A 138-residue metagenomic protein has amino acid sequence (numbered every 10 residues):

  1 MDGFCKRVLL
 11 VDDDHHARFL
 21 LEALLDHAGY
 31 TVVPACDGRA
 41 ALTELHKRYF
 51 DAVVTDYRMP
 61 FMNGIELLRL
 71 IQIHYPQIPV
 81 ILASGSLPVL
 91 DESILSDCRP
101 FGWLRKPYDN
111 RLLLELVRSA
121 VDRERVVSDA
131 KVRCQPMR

Functional and structural regions predicted by a protein language model:
F19-H27: Charged docking surfaces used in two-component/phosphorelay signaling
G29-C36, E44: Short hydrophobic/Thr-rich beta-strand motif most characteristic of the beta2 strand and flanking loop of CheY-like
D37-A40, N63-E66: Acidic catalytic/metal-coordinating carboxylates
R48-V54: Active-site beta3 strand of CheY-like receiver
M59: Receiver (REC) domain active-site loop signature in two-component systems and cognate sites in sensor histidine kinases
E66, S86-R105, R111, E115: Alpha4 helix (beta4-alpha4-beta5 surface) of REC/receiver domains from two-component response regulators
Y108-R118, R125, D129: C-terminal output helix
